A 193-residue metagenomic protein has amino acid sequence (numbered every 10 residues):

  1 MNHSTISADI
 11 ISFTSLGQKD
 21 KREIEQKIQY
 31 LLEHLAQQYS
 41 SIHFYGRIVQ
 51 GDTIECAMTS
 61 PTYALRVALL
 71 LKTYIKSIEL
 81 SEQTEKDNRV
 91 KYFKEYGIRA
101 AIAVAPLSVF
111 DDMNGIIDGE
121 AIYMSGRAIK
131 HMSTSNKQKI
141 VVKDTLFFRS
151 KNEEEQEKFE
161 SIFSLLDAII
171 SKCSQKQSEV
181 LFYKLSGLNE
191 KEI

Functional and structural regions predicted by a protein language model:
M1-E192: Regulatory and interdomain segments flanking nucleotide-handling catalytic cores in signaling/defense enzymes
